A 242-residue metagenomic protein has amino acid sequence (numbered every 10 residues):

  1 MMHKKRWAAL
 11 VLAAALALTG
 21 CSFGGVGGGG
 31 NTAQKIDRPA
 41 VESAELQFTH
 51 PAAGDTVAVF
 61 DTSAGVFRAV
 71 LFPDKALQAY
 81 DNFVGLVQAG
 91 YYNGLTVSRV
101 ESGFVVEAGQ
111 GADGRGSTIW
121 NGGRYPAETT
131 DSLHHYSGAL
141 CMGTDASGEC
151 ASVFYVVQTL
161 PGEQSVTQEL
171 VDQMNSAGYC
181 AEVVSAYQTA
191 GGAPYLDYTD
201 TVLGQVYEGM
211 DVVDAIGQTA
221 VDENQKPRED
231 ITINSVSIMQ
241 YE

Functional and structural regions predicted by a protein language model:
M1-T19: Sec-dependent bacterial lipoprotein signal peptides
M2, C21-E242: Cyclophilin-like peptidyl-prolyl cis-trans isomerases
